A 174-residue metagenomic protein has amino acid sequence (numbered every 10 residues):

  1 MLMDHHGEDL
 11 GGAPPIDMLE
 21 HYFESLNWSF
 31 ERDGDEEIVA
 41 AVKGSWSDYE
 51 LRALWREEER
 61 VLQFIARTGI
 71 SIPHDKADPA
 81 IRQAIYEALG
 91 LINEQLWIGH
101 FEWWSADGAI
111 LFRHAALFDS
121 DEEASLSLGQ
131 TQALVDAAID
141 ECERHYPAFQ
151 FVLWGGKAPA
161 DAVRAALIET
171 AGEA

Functional and structural regions predicted by a protein language model:
M1-H21, G69-S71: Terminal, regulation- and interaction-focused segments at domain boundaries
G7-E8, A66-D78, A124-S127, T131: Short histidine-centered catalytic/ligand-binding loop motif
G11-M18, A77-I85, Q130, L134-A137 (+1 more regions): Short amphipathic alpha-helical segments
I16, R82, Y146, G156-D161: Alpha-helix initiation and N-capping motif
H21, S25-G69: Ser/Thr-rich, low-complexity intrinsically disordered terminal regions
T68-L111: Short, internal acidic amphipathic alpha-helical interface segments that mediate docking to partner proteins
H100-I139, E143-G156: Charged, low-complexity intrinsically disordered regions
Q150-A174: Short, highly charged C-terminal tails/helix-capping segments
